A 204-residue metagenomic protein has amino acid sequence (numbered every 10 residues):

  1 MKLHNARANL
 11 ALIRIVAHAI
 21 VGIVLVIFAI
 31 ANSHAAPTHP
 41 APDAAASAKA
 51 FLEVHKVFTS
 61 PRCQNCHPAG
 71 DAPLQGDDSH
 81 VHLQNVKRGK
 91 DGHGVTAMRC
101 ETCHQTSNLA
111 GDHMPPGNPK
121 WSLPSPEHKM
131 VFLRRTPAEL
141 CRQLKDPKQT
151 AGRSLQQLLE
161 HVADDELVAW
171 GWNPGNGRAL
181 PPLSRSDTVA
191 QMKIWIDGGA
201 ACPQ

Functional and structural regions predicted by a protein language model:
M1-H55, Q75, V86-D91, A110-Q204: N-terminal export/targeting leaders of redox proteins
A46-S47, H82-L83, C103-H104: Short amphipathic alpha-helical surface micro-motifs
A50, T59-R62: Short N-terminal amphipathic alpha-helix/helix-capping patch enriched in small hydrophobics with frequent Ser/Thr
V57, G94-A97: Processing junctions and N-termini across compartments
P61-G70, A97-S107, M192: The canonical Cys-X-X-Cys-His
C63-H93: N-terminal, post-signal-peptide region of Sec/Tat-exported proteins
